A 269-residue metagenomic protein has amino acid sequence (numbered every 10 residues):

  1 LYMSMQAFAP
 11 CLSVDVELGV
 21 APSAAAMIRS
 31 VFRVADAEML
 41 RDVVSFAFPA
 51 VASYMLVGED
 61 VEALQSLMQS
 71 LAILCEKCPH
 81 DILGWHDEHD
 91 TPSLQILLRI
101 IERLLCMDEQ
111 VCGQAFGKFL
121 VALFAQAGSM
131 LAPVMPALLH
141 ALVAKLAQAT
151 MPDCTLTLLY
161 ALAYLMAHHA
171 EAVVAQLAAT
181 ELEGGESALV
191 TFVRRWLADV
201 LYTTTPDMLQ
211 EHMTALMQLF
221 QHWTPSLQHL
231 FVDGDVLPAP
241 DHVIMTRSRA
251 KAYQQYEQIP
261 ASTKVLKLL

Functional and structural regions predicted by a protein language model:
L1-L269: Karyopherin-beta/Importin-beta family HEAT-repeat alpha-solenoid scaffold
